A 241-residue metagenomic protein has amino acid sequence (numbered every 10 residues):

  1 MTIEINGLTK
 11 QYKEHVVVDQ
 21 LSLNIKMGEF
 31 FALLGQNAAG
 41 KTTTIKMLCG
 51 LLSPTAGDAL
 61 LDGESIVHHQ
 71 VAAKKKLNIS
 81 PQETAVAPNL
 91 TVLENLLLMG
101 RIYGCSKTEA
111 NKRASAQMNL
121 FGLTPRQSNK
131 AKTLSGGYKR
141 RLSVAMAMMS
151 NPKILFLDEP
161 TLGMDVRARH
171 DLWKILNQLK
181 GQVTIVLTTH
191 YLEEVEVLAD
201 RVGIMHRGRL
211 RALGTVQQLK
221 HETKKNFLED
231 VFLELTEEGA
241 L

Functional and structural regions predicted by a protein language model:
N89, K130-L134: Conserved ABC ATPase signature
L97, R101, T108-R126: Conserved ABC ATPase "signature" region
L155-E159: Catalytic Walker B motif of ABC-type/P-loop ATPase nucleotide-binding domains
R169-G181: Helical segment within the ABC ATPase nucleotide-binding domain
L213-G214: ABC ATPase "signature
